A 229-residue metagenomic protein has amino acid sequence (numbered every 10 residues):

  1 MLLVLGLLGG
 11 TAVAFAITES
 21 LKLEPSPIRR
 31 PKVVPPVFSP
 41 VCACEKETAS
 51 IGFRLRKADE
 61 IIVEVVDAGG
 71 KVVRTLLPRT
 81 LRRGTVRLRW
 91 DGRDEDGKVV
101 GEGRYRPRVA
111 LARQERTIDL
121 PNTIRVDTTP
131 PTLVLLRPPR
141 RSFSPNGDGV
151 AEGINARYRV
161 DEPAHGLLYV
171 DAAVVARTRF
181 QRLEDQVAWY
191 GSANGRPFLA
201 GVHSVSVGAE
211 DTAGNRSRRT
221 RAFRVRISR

Functional and structural regions predicted by a protein language model:
M1-E19: Hydrophobic membrane-insertion alpha-helices, especially the h-region of bacterial N-terminal signal peptides
I17-P36, E115-L136, R219-R229: Flexible, low-complexity linkers/stalks enriched in Thr/Pro that connect modular domains
V37-T48, G92-V99, R141-G153, A193-P197: Acidic, glycine-anchored loop motifs typical of Ca2+
L55-I61, R159-H165: Short proline/glycine-enriched turn/loop motifs at strand-loop junctions of beta-rich domains
I62-V66, K71, L167-D171: Beta-strand signatures of extracellular beta-sandwich domains
V72-V100, A173-G201: Glycine-centered tight-turn motifs at strand-turn-strand junctions
V109-L111, V207-A209: Conserved structural position at the C-terminal beta-strand of extracellular beta-sandwich adhesion modules
